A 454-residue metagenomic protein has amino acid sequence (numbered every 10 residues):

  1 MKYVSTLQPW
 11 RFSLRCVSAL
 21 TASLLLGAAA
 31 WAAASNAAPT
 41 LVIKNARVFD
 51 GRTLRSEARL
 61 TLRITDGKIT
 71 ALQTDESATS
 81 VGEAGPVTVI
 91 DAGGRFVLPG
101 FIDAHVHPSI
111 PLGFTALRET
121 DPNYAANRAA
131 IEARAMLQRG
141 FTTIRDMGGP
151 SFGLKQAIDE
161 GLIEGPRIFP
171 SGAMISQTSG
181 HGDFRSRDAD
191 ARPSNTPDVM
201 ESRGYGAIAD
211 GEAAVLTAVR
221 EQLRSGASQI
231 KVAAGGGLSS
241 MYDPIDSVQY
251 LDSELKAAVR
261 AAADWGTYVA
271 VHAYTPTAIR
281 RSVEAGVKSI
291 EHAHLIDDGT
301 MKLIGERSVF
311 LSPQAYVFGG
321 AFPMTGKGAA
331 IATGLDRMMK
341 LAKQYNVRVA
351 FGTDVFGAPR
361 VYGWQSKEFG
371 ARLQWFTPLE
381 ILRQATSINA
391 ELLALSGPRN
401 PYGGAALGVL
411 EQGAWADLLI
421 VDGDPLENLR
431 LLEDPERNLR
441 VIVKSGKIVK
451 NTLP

Functional and structural regions predicted by a protein language model:
S13-A29: Bacterial N-terminal signal peptides
A33, V48, R52-L98: Histidine-rich, glycine-flanked metal-binding segment
A46, R399-N400, A406-P454: C-terminal cap of metal-dependent C-N hydrolases
A92-E160, T178-D188, S253, A285: Metal-associated gating/positioning segment near the N- to mid-region
P122, T178, A233-R337, R348-A350 (+3 more regions): Active-site core of metal-dependent hydrolases
R128-L154, G165-M174, A227-S240, Y268 (+4 more regions): Divalent metal-dependent hydrolysis catalytic cores, especially in the metallo-beta-lactamase
P150, D159-R281: Histidine/acidic-residue-rich, glycine-tolerant segments that coordinate divalent metal ions
D264, G334-P425: His/Asp/Glu-enriched, well-ordered alpha-helical/loop segment that forms or immediately abuts the divalent-metal
